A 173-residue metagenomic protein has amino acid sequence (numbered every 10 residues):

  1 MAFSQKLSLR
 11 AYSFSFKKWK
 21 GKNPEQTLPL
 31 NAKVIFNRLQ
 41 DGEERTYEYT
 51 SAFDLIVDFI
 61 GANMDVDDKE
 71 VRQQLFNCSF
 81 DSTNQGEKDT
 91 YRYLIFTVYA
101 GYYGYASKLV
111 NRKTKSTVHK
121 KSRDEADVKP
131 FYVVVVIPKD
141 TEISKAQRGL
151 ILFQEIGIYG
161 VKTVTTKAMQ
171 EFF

Functional and structural regions predicted by a protein language model:
M1-D140, Q147, E155: Intrinsically disordered, low-complexity polar/charged tails and linkers
S107-L109, I151, V164-T166: Generic detector of ordered, mature protein regions
L150, Q154-V161: A generic structural motif
Y159-F173: A short alpha->loop->secondary-structure connector
